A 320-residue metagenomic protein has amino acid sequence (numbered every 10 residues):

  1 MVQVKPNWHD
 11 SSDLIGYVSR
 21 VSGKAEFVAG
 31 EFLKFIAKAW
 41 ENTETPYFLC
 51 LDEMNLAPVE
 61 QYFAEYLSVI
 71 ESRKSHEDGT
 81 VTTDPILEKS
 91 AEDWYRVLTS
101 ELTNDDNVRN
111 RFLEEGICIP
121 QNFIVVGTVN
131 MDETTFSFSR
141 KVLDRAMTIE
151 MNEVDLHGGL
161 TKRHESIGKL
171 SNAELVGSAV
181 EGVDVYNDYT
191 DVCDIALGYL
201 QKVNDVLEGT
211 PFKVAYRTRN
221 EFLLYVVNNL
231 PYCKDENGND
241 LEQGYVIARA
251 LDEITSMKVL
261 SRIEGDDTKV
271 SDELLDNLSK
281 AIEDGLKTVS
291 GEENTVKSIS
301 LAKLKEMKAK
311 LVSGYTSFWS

Functional and structural regions predicted by a protein language model:
M1-V180: AAA+ P-loop NTPase catalytic core and its hallmark functional loops
T161-S320: Alpha-helical lid/collar subdomain of P-loop NTPases
